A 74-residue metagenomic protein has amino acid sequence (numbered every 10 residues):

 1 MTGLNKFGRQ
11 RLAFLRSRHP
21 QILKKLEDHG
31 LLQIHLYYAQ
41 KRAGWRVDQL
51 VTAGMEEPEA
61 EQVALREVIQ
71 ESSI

Functional and structural regions predicted by a protein language model:
M1-I74: C-terminal alpha-helical interaction appendages
